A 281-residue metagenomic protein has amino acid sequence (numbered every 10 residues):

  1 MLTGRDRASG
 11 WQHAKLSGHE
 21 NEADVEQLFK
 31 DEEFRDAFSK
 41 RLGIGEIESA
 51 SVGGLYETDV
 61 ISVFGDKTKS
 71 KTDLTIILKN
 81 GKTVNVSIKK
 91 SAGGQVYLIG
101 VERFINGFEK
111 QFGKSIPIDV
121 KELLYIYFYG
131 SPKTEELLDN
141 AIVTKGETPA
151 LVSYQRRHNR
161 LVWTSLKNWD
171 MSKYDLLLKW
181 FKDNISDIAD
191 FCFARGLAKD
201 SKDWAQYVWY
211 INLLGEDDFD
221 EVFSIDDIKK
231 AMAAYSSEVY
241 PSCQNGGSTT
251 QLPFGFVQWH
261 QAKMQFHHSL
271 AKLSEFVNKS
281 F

Functional and structural regions predicted by a protein language model:
M1-T72, I77-V84, I88-F281: Short, positively charged
